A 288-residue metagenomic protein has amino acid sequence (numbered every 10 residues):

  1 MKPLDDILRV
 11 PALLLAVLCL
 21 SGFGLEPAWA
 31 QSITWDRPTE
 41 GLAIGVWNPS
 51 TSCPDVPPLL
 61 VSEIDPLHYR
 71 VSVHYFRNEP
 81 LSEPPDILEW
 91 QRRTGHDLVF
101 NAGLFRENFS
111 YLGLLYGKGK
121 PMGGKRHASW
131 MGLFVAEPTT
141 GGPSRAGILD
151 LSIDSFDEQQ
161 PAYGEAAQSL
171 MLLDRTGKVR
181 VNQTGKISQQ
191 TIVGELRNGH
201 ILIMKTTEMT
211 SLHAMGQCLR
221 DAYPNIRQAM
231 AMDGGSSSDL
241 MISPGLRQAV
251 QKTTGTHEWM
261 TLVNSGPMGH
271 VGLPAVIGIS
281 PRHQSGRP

Functional and structural regions predicted by a protein language model:
K2-L13: Bacterial N-terminal signal peptides that target proteins for export
P11-G22: Bacterial N-terminal signal peptides
W29-A128, M204: Zymogen propeptides
F76-P80, L149-F156, T206-M209: Short, solvent-exposed aromatic-acidic interface loops
F105-T184: Active-site-adjacent helix-turn-beta-strand microarchitecture at beta-sheet edges that either contains or buttresses
F109-A128, V179-Q190, E195-Q228, S237-P288: Conserved, well-ordered active-site substructure
